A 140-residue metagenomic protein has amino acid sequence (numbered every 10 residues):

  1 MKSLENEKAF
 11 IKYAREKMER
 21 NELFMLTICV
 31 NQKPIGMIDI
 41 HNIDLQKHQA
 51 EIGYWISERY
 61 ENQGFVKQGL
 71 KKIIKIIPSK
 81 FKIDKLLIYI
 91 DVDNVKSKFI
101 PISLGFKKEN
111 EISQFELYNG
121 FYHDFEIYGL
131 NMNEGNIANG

Functional and structural regions predicted by a protein language model:
M1-R59, Y122-H123, I127-G140: GNAT-family acyltransferases
N6, E51, W55, G69 (+2 more regions): Amphipathic alpha-helical recognition patches that constitute DNA-binding helices
E16-E19, P78, K107: A general structural signal for alpha-helical elements within enzymatic catalytic domains
N21, C29-Q32, V66, L70-I88: Hydrophobic, well-ordered secondary-structure segments that either form specific early membrane-associated helices used
N21-E22, G53, G64, P101 (+2 more regions): Glycine-centered small-residue hotspots that permit tight backbone geometry or close packing
Q32, G36, N94, S103-G105: Conserved phosphate-binding and hydrolysis motifs of nucleotide-dependent enzymes
I56, N62-S79, V95-S103: Conserved acetyl-CoA-binding loop-helix of GNAT-fold acetyltransferases
L87-Y89, K107-D124: Conserved catalytic-core motifs of GNAT/GCN5-like acyltransferases
